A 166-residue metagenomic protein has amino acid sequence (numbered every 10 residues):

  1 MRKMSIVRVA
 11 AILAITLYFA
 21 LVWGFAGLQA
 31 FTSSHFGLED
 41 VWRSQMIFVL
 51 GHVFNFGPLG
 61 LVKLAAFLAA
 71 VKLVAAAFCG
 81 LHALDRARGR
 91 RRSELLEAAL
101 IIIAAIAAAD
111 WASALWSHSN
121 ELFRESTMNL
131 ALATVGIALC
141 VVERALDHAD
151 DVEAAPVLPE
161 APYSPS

Functional and structural regions predicted by a protein language model:
R2-A26, L64-A70, V74-S166: Extended, low-polarity transmembrane helix blocks
F31-L59: Membrane-interface interhelical connector segments
